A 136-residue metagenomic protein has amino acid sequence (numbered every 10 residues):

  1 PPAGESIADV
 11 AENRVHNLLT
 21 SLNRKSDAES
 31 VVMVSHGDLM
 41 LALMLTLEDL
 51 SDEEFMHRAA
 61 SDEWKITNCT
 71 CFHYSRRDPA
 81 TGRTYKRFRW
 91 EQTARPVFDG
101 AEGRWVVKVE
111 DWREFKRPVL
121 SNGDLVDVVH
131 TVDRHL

Functional and structural regions predicted by a protein language model:
P1-A11: Surface-exposed cleft-lining segments at the edges of enzyme active sites
P2, V31, D62: Conserved aromatic-histidine-acidic binding/catalytic patches
D9, N13, I66-C69: Generic recognition of short, well-ordered alpha-helical interface segments
A11, V15-N23: Generic structural signal for well-ordered alpha-helical scaffold segments
D27, L45-L136: Acidic, low-complexity terminal tails and accessory targeting/binding regions of phosphate-metabolizing enzymes
D27-D38: Generic beta-sheet signal
M40-L43: Short catalytic/ligand-binding loop motif for oxyanion handling, primarily in non-cytosolic enzymes, centered on
